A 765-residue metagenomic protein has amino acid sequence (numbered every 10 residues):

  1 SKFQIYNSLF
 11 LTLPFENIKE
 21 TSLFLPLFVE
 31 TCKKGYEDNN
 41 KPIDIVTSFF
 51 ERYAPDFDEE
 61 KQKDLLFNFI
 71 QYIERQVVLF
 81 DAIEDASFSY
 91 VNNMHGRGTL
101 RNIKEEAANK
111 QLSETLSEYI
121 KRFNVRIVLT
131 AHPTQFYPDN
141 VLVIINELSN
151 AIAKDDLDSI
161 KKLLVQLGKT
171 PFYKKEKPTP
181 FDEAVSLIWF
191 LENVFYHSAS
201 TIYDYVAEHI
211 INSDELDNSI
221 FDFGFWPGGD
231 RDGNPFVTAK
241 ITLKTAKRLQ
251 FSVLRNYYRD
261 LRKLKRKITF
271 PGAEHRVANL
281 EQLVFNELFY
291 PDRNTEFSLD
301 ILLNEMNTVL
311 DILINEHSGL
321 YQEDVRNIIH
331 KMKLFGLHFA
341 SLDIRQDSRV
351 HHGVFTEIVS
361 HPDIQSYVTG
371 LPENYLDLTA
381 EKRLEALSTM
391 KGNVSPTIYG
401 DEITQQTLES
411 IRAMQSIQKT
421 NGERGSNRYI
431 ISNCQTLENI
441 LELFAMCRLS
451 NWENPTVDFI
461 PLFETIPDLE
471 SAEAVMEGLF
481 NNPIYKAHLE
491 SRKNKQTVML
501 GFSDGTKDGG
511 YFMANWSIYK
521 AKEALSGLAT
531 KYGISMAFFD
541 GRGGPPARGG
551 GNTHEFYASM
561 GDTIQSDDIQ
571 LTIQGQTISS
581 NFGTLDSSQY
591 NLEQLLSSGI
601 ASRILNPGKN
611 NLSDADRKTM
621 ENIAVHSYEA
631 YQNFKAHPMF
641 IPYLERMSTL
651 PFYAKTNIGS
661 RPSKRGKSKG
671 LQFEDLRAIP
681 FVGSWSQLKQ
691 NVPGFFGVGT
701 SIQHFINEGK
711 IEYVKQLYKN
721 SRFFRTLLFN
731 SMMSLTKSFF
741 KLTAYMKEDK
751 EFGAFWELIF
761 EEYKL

Functional and structural regions predicted by a protein language model:
S1-N39, I43-L65, A86-S89, M94-R97 (+13 more regions): Acidic, glycine-enriched catalytic cores built around paired aspartates
S1-R383, I403-Q406, N427, V457 (+3 more regions): Often metal-dependent polyanion-binding catalytic scaffolds in large enzymes
L9, V194, S198-Y205, H209 (+17 more regions): Generic, well-ordered alpha-helical scaffold segments in large soluble proteins
L157, V185, W189, N193-Y196 (+19 more regions): Conserved structured core elements
F172-W189, A239, P291-R293, T308-N315 (+7 more regions): Glycine- and acidic
E208-F223, E409, I440-A445, A474-K486 (+1 more regions): Conserved alpha/beta core surface patches that mediate binding of polyanionic ligands
A239-K265, S450-H626: Catalytic or ion-translocation cores adjacent to nucleophile or general acid/base/metal-coordination motifs in diverse
T356-I466, E470-S471, I484-Y485: Conserved mid-sequence domains
